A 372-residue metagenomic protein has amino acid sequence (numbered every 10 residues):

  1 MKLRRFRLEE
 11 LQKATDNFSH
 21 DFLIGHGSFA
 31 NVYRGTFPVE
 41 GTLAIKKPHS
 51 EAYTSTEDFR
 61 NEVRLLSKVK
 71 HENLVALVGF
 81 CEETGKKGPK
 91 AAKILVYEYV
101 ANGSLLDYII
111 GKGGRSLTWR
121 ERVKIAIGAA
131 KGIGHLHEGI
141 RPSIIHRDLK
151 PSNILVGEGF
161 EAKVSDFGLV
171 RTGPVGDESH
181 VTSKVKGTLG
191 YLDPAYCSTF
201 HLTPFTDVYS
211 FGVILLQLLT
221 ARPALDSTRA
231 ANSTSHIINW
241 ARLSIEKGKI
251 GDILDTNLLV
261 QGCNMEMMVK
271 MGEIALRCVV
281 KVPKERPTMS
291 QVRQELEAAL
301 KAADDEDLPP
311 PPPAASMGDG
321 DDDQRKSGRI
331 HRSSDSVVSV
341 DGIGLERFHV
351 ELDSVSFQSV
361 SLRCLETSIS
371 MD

Functional and structural regions predicted by a protein language model:
M1, G88, K93, Q261-I274 (+1 more regions): Intrinsically disordered, low-complexity cytosolic regulatory tails and linkers adjacent to catalytic/signaling modules
M1-V96, N102-L106, I110-V123, A129 (+6 more regions): Membrane-proximal cytoplasmic juxtamembrane segment of single-pass receptors with intracellular kinase/kinase-homology
K131-I144: Protein kinase catalytic-loop region centered on the HRD/HxD motif
T199-P204: Activation segment
D207: Conserved catalytic-loop aspartate of Hanks-type protein kinases
